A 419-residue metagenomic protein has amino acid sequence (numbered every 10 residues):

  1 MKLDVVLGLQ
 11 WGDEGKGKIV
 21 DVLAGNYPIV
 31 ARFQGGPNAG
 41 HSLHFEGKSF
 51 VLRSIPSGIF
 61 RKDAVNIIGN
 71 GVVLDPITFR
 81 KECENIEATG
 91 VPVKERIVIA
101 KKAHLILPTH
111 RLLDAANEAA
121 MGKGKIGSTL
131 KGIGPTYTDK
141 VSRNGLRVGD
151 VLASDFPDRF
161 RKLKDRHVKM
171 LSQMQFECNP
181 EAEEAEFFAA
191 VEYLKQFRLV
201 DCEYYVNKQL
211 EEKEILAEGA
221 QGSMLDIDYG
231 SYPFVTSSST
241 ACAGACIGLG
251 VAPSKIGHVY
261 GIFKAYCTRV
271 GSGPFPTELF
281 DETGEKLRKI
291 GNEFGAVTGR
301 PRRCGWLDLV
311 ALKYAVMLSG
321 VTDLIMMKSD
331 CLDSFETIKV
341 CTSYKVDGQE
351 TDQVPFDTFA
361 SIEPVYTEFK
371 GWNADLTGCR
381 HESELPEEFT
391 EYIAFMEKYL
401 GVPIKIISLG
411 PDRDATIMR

Functional and structural regions predicted by a protein language model:
M1-R419: Non-transmembrane, aqueous-exposed alpha-helical and coiled segments at domain scale
